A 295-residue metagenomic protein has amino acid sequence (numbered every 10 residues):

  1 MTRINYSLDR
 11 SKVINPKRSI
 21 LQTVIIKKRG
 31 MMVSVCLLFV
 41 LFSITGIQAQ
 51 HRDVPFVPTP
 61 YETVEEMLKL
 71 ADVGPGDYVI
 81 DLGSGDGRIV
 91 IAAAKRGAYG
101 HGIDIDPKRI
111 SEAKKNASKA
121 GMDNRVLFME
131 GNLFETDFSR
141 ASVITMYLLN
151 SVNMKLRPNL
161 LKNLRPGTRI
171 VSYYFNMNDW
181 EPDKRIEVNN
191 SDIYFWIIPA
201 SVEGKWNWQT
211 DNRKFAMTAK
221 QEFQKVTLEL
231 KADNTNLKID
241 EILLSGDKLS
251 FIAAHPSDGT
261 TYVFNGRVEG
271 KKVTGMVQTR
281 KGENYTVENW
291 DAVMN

Functional and structural regions predicted by a protein language model:
I44-D77: S-adenosyl-L-methionine
P75-G85: Conserved class I S-adenosyl-L-methionine
G87-I91: Glycine-rich SAM-binding Motif I of class I
Y99-D104: Conserved SAM-binding motif I beta-strand of class I
P107-R140: S-adenosyl-L-methionine
F138-L156: A short SAM/SAH-binding and catalytic strip from SAM-dependent methyltransferases
N153-E203: C-terminal substrate-binding/active-site "lid" region of AdoMet-derived donor-dependent transferases
E203-N295: Central antiparallel beta-sheet cores of small beta-barrel/beta-sandwich binding domains
